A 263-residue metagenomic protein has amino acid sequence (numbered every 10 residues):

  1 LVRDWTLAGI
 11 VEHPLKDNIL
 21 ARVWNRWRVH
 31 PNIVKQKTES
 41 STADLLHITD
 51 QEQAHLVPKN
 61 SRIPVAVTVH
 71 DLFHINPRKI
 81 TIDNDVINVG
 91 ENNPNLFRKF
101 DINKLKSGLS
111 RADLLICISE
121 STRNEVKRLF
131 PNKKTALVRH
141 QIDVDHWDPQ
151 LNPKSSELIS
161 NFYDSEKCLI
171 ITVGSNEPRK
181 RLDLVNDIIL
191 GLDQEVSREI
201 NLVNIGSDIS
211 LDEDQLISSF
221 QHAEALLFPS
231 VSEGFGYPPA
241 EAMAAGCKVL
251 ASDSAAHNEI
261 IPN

Functional and structural regions predicted by a protein language model:
L1-N263: Carbohydrate transferase catalytic cores enriched for Leloir-type hexosyltransferases
